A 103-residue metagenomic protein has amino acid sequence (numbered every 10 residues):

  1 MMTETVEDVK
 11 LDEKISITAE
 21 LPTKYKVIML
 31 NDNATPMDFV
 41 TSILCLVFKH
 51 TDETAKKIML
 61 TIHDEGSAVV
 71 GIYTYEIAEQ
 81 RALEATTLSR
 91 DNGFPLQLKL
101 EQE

Functional and structural regions predicted by a protein language model:
M2-E103: Terminal domain-initiation and capping elements
